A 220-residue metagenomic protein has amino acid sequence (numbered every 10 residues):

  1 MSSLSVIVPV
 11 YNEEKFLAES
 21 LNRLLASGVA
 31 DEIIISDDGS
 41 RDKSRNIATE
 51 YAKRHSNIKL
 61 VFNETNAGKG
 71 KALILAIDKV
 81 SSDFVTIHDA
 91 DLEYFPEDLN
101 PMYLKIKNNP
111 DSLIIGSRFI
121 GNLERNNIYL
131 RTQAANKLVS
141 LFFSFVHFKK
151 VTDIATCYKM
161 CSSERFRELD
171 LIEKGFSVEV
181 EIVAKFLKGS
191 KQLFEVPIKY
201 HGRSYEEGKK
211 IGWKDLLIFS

Functional and structural regions predicted by a protein language model:
S3-S5, E32, E181: Cell-envelope/extracellular polymer assembly enzymes that use nucleotide-activated donors
E13-A26: Short, well-formed alpha-helical segments that are part of the catalytic scaffolds of diverse glycosyltransferases
D31-I34, R45-K79: Conserved donor nucleotide-binding strand/loop of the catalytic core
D37-N46, L92: A conserved acidic beta->alpha catalytic loop
D38-G39, E64-A67, A90: Conserved short acidic donor-positioning loop in nucleotide-sugar-dependent glycosyltransferases
N63-K79, F84, P96-F176, G202-W213 (+1 more regions): Acceptor/aglycone-binding surface of glycosyltransferases and processive sugar-polymer synthases
K149-K150, L171-K174, V183-H201: Catalytic donor-sugar/metal-binding loop of nucleotide-sugar-dependent glycosyltransferases
